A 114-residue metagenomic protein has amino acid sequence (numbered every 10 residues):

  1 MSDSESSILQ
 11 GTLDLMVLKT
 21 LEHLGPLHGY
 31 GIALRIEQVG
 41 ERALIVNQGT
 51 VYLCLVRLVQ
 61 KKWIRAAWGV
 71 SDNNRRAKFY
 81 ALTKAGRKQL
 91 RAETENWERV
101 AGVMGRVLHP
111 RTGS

Functional and structural regions predicted by a protein language model:
M1-T12, E93: Intrinsically disordered, low-complexity serine/threonine- and proline-rich regulatory segments
S6-S7, K62, S114: Short, contiguous hydrophobic alpha-helices characteristic of membrane insertion segments
S7-T50: N-terminal helix-turn-helix DNA-binding core of bacterial DNA-binding proteins
T12, M16, T50, A77 (+3 more regions): Amphipathic alpha-helical recognition patches that constitute DNA-binding helices
K19, L34, L53, R91 (+1 more regions): A cross-family signal for key residues in well-ordered alpha-helices that form functional helical elements
V51-L58: Basic amphipathic alpha-helical segments that dock to polyanions
V59-R76, A81: Beta-hairpin "wing" of winged helix-turn-helix
A85-S114: Amphipathic alpha-helical dimerization/coiled-coil segments that flank or bridge DNA-binding/regulatory modules
